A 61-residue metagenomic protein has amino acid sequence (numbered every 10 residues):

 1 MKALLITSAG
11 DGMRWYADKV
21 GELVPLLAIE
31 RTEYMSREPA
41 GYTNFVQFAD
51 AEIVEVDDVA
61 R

Functional and structural regions predicted by a protein language model:
K2-A60: Basic/aromatic-rich interaction segments and small domains that mediate binding to polyanionic partners
